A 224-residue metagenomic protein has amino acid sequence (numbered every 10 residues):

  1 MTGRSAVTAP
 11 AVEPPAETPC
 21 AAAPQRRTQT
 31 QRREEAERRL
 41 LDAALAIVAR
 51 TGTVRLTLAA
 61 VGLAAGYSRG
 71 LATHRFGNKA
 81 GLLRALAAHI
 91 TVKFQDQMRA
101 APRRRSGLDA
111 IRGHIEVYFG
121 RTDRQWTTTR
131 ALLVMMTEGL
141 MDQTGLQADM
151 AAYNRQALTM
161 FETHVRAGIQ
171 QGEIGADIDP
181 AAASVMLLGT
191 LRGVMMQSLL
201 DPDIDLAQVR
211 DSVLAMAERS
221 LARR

Functional and structural regions predicted by a protein language model:
M1-E35: N-terminal intrinsically disordered/low-complexity leader segments
P24-E35, G77, G81, A85 (+8 more regions): Residues at secondary-structure transition points
R33-A44, V61, L86-I90, F94 (+1 more regions): Generic hydrophobic, amphipathic alpha-helix propensity
R39, A43, I47-G81, A85: Helix-turn-helix
A43-I47, R121, M160, T190: Short amphipathic alpha-helical elements of helix-turn-helix/winged-helix folds
A85, R99-R130, P180-L187, A207-R210: Hydrophobic alpha-helical connector segments
A110, D123-A148: Amphipathic alpha-helical segments used for helix-helix packing
G145-R155, I169-A217, R224: Hydrophobic/aromatic-rich alpha-helical bundle segments in the mid-to-C-terminal region
